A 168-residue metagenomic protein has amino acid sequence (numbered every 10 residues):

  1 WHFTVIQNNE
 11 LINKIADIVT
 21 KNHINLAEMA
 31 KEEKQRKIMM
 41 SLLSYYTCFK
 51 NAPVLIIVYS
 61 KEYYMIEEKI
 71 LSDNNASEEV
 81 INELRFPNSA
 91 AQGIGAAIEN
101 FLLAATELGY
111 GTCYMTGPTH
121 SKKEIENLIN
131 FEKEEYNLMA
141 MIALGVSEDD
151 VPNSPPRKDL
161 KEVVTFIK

Functional and structural regions predicted by a protein language model:
W1-V54, F166-K168: N-terminal amphipathic, basic helical "cap/leader" segment at the start of enzyme domains
I12, A16, I57-L71: Short, solvent-exposed beta-strand-terminating loops
V19-K21, E68-S77: Short, flexible, mixed-charge acidic loops at enzyme active sites
K21-N22, F131-K133: Short, hinge-like loop/turn segments at secondary-structure boundaries
M39-S44, I125-L128, D150: Glycine-rich, charged/polar anion/phosphate-binding loops that engage phosphate groups from diverse ligands
N51, I56, S60, M141-A143: C-terminal edge-of-domain segments
I56, S72, A76-N127: Small-aliphatic-rich amphipathic alpha-helix that forms the alpha element of a beta-alpha
E134-K168: C-terminal helix-cap and adjacent tail motif
